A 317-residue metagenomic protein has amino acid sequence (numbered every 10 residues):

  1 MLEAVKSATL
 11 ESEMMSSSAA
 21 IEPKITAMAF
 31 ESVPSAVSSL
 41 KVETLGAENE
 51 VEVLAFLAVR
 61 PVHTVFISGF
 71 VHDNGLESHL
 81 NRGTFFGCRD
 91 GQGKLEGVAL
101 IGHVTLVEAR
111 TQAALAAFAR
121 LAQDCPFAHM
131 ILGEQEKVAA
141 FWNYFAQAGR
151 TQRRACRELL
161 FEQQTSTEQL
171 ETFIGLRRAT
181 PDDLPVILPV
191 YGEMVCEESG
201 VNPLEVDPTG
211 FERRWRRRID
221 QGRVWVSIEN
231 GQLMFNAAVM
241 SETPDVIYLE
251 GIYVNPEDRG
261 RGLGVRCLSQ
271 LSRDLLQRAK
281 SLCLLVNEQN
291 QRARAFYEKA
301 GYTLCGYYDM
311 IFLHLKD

Functional and structural regions predicted by a protein language model:
L2-E11, M15-S32, D90-K94, I101-I174 (+1 more regions): Acyl-donor-binding surface of acyltransferase catalytic domains
A4, A8, A19, K24-I67 (+1 more regions): Short amphipathic alpha-helix that is part of the acyltransferase structural core
K41-L45, A55-T64, S68-P126, M130 (+1 more regions): Conserved donor-binding loop and adjoining core beta-sheet/short helix segment in diverse acyl/aminoacyl transferases
H72, I101-G102, P203-P208, R213-N230 (+1 more regions): A conserved beta-strand-loop-helix scaffold within acyl/acetyltransferase catalytic domains
Q112-R120, V254, G260-L276, A295 (+1 more regions): Conserved acetyl-CoA-binding loop-helix of GNAT-fold acetyltransferases
P126-E134, L275-L285: Conserved GNAT acetyl-CoA-binding A-motif
L132-V138, L284-R294, M310-K316: Conserved beta-strand-loop-alpha-helix junction that forms the acyl-donor binding cleft
I252-V254, V286: Hydrophobic adenine-recognition pocket in adenosine-nucleotide-binding enzymes
